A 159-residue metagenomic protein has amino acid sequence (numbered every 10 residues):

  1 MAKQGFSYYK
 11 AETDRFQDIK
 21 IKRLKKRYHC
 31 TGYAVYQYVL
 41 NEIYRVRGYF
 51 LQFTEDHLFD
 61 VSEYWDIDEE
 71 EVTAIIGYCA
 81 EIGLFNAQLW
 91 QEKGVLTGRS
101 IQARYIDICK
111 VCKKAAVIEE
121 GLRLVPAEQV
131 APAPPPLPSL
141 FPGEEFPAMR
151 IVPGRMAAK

Functional and structural regions predicted by a protein language model:
M1-K10, L58-F59, W65-K159: Winged-helix/helix-turn-helix nucleic-acid-interaction surface
M1-R47: Short recognition helix of helix-turn-helix/winged-helix DNA-binding domains
R27-G32, T54-L58, R104-D107: Short, low-complexity, polar/charged sequence segments that are solvent-exposed and flexible
H29-Y33, F50-L51, E69-T73: Alpha-helix N-cap/helix-initiation sites
R47-E63: Short acidic, hydrophobic short linear motifs in intrinsically disordered regions
